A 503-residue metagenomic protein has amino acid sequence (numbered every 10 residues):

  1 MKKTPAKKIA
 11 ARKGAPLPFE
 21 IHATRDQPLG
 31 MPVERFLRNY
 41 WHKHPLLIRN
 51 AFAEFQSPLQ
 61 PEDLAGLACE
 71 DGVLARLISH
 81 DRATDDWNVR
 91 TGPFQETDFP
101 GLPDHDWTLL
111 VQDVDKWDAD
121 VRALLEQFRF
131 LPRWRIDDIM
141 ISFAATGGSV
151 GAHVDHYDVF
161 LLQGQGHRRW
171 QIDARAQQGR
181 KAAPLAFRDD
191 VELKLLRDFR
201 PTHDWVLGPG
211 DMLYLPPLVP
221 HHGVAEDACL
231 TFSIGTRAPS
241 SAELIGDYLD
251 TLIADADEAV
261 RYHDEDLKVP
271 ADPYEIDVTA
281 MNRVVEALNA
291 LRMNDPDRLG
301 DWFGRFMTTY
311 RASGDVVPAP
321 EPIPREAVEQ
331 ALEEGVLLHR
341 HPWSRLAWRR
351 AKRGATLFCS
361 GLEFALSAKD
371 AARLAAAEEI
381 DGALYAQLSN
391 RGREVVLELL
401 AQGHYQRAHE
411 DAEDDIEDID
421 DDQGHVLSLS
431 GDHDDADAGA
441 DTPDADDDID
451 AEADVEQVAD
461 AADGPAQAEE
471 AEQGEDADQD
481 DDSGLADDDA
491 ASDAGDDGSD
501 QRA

Functional and structural regions predicted by a protein language model:
K2-N39, A53-D211, V219-D266: Active-site region of the double-stranded beta-helix
K2-T24, D190, L196-D198, T202-V206 (+4 more regions): Fe(II)/2-oxoglutarate
R35, A68-D71, D81, P93 (+6 more regions): Generic low-complexity, intrinsically disordered sequence content enriched in small uncharged/hydrophobic residues
I48, W170-Q171, L215, R407: A generic structural signal for residues embedded in beta-strands
F130-P132, G403, D448, D454: Glycine-centered secondary-structure boundary/capping sites
D414-D421, H433-D496: Long, acidic low-complexity intrinsically disordered regions
